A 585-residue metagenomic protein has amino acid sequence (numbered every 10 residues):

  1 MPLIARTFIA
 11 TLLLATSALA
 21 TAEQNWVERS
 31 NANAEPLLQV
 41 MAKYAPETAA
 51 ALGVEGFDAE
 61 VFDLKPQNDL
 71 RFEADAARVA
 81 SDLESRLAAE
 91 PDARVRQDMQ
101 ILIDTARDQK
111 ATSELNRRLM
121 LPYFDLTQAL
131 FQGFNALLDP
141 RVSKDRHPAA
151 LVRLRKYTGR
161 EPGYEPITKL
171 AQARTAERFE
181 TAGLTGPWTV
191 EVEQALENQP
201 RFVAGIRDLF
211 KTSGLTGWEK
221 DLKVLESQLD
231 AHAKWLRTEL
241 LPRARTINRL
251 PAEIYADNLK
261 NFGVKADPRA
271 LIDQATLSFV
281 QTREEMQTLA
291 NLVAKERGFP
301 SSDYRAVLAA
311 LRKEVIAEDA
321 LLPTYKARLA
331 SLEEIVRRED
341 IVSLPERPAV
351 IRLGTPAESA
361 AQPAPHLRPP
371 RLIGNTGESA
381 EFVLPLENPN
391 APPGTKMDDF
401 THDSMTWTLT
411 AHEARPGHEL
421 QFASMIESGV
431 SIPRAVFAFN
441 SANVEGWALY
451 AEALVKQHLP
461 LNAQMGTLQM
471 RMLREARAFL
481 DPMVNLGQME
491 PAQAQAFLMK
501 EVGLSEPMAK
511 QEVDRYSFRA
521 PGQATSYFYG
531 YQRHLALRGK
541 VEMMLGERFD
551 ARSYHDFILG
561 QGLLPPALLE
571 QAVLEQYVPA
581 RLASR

Functional and structural regions predicted by a protein language model:
M1-I9: Bacterial N-terminal signal peptides that target proteins for export
A15-A18: N-terminal signal peptide c-region/cleavage motif recognized by signal peptidases
T21-R585: N-terminal maturation segment of proteins
